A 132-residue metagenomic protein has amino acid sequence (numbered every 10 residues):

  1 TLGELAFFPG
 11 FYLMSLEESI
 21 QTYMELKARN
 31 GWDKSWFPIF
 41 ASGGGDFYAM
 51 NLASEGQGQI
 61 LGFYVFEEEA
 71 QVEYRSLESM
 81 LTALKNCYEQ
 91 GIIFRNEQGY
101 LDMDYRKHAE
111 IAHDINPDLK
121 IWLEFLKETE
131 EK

Functional and structural regions predicted by a protein language model:
T1-A49, S54, R95, H113-K132: A surface-exposed partner-binding patch
E4, I60, K107-E110: N-terminal cationic amphipathic segment used for targeting or macromolecule association
P9, L13-L16, A70-Y74, L101-N116: Intrinsic-disorder-associated interaction segments
Y23, Y64-E68, R106: Generic preference for well-ordered secondary structure
D46-Y48, Q57-I60, L101: Hydrophobic residues embedded in beta-strands of well-ordered beta-sheets
L52-Q57, L77-S79: A short, sequence-level motif marking secondary-structure junctions
L61-I93: Compact, glycine/acidic-enriched structural inserts
T82-K120, K127: Mixed-charge (acidic/basic) macromolecular-recognition segments
